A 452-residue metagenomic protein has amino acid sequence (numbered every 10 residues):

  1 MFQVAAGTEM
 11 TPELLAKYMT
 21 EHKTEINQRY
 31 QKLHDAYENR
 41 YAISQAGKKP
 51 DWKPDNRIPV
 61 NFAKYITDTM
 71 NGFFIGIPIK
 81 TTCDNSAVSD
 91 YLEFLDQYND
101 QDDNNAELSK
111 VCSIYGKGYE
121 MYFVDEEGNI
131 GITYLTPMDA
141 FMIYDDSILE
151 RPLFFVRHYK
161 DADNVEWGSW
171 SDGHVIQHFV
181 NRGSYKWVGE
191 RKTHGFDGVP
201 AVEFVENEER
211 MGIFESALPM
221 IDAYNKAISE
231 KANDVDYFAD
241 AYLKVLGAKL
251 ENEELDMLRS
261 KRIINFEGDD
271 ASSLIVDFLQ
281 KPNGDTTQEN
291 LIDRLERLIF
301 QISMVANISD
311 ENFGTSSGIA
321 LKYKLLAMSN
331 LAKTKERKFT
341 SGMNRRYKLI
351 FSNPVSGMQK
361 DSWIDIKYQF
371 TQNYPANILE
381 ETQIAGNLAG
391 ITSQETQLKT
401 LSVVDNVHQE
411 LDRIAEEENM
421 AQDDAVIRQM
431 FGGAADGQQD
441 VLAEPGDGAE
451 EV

Functional and structural regions predicted by a protein language model:
M1-D35, G173-E208, Y224, Q429-F431: N-terminal start-of-domain structural block
M1-G131, D447-V452: Extended, helix-rich architectural segments
M19, K23-I26, Y30-H34, E38-S44 (+9 more regions): Hydrophobic alpha-helical segments and helix-packing faces
E25, L33, R40, S44 (+11 more regions): Short secondary-structure junctions and interdomain/linker hinges
A87, D96-D100, N104, C112 (+5 more regions): Short amphipathic alpha-helical segments
S113-I114, Y119-R210: Extended, regular secondary-structure scaffolds
G189-A320: Extended, charged amphipathic alpha-helical segments
F266-D270, T287, R294-V452: C-terminal helix-loop subdomains that flank or include functional centers
